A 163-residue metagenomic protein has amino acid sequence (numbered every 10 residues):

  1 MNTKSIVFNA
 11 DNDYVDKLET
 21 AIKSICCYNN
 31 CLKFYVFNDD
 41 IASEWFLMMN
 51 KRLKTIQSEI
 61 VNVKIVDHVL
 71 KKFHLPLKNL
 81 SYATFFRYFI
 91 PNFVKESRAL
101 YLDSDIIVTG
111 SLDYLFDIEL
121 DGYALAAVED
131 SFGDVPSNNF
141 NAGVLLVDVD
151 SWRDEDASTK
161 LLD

Functional and structural regions predicted by a protein language model:
M1-D163: Glycosyltransferase catalytic domains, chiefly GT-A lineage
